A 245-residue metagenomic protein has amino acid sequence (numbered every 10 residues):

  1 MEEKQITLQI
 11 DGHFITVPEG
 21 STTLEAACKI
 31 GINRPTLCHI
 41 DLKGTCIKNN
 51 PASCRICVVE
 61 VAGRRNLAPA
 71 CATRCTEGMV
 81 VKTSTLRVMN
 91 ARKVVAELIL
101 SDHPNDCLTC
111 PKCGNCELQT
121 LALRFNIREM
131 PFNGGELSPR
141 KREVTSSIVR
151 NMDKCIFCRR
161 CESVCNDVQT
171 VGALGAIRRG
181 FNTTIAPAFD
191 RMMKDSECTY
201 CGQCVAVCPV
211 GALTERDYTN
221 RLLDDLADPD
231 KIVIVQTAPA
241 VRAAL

Functional and structural regions predicted by a protein language model:
M1-E3: Terminal leader/tail segments of proteins
I6, H13-E77, L86-A91: N-terminal cofactor/phosphate-binding cores enriched in small/glycine residues, especially glycine-rich loops such as
I6-Q9, C204-V207: Short, surface-exposed connector motifs at secondary-structure boundaries
I10-D11, M193: A short glycine/serine-rich beta->alpha loop
D11, E19, R179, V210: Short glycine-rich loop/turn motifs that provide flexible caps or phosphate-binding loops at active sites
D11-H13, N151: Extended, non-catalytic structural segments that build the interaction scaffolds of large macromolecular assemblies
R55-Y200, A206, L213-P239: Fe-S ferredoxin-like electron-transfer domains and their immediately adjacent linker/connector regions across
A240-L245: Conserved radical SAM core fold
